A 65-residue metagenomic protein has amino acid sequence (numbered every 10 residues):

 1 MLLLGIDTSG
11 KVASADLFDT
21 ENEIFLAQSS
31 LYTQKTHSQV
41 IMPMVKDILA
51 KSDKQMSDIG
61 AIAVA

Functional and structural regions predicted by a protein language model:
M1-A65: N-terminal beta-alpha supersecondary unit
